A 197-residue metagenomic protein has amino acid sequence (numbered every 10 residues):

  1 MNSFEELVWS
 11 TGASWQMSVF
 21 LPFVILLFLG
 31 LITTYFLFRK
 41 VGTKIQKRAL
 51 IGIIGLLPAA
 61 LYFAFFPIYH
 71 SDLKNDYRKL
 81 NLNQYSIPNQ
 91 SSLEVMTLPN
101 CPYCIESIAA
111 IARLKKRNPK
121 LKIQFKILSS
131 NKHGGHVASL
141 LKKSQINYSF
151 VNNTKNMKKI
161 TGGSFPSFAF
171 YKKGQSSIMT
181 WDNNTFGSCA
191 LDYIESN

Functional and structural regions predicted by a protein language model:
N2-R39: Membrane-embedded alpha-helical segments of integral membrane proteins
V24-T34, L56-L61, H136-V137: Hydrophobic core of alpha-helical transmembrane segments in multi-pass integral membrane proteins
I45-Y69: Internal/C-terminal transmembrane anchor helices
Y69-Q84: Alpha-helical transmembrane signal-anchor/signal-peptide segments
Y85-I105, I111-R113, Q124: Short active-site neighborhood of thiol/selenol oxidoreductases, capturing the structured segment around
R113-P119: Short hydrophobic signal-anchor/transmembrane segments that target glycosyltransferases and glycosylation machinery
L121-A138, S144-K155: Thiol-based oxidoreductase modules, predominantly thioredoxin-like and allied folds used for disulfide exchange
N153-S196: Thiol/disulfide oxidoreductase modules built on the thioredoxin-like
